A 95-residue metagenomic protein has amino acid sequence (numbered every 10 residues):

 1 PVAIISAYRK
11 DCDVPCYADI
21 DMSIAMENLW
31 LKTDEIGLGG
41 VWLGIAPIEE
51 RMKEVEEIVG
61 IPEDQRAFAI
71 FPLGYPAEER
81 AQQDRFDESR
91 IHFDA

Functional and structural regions predicted by a protein language model:
P1-A95: Acidic, surface-exposed loops and disordered segments
